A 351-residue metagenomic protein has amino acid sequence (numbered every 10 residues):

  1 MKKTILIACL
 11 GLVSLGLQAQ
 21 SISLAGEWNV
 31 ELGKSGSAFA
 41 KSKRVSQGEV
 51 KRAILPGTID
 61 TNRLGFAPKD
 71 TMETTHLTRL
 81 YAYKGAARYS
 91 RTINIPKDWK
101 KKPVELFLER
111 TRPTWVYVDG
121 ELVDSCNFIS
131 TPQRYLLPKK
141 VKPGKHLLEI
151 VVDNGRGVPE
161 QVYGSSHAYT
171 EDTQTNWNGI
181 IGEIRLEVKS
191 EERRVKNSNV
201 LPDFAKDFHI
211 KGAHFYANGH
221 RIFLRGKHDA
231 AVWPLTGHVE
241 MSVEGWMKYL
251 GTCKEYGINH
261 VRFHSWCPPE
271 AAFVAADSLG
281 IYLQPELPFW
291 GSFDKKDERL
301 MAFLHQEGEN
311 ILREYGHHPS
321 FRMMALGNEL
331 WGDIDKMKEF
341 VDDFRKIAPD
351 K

Functional and structural regions predicted by a protein language model:
M1-S21: Bacterial Sec-dependent N-terminal signal peptides
C9-G16, V188-P202: Short, basic, low-complexity termini and linkers enriched in Ser/Thr/Gly/Pro that act as targeting/leader peptides
Q20-G57: Hydrophobic alpha-helical membrane-insertion signals
L24-G26, V30-S35, R79, K84-E191 (+2 more regions): Accessory beta-strand-rich segments of carbohydrate-active enzymes
G26-E27, T92, G182-E183, N197 (+4 more regions): Extracellular/lumenal ectodomain signal focusing on beta-strand-rich modules and carbohydrate-recognition contexts
T61, T71-T74, S125, S278: Coil residues (strongly favoring Ser/Thr
P113, Y117, S130-P132, G157-Q161 (+2 more regions): Active-site mouth of glycoside hydrolases
K139-K145, K196, D203-K211: Extended acidic/polar, glycine-enriched regions that form or flank non-catalytic beta-rich accessory modules
